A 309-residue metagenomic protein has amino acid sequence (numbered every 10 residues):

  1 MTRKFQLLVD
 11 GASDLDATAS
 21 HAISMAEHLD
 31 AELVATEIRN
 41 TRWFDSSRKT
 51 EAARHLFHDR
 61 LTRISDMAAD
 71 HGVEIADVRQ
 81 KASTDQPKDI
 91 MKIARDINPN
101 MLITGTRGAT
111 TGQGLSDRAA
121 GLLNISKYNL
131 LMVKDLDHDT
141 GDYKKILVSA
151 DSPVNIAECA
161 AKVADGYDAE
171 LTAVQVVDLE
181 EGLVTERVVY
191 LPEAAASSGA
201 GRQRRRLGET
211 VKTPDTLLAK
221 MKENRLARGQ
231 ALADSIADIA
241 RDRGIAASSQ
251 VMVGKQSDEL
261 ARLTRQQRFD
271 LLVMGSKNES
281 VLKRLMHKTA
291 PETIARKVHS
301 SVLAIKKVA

Functional and structural regions predicted by a protein language model:
M1, E51, D66-L102, T210-E223 (+3 more regions): Structural beta-alpha unit
M1-K49, K144-T216, R241, I245-S248: Small/aliphatic-rich secondary-structure junction motif
L8-A12, Q80, G105-R107, S149-S152 (+2 more regions): Structural motif
A12-D14, A82-Q86, G108, D151-N155 (+1 more regions): Short beta->alpha connector loops
A19, T50-T62, L226, Q230-D234: Short, surface-exposed alpha-helical segments at coil->helix boundaries
S20, E27-H28, M91-D139, R262-A309: Gly/Ser-rich helix-loop-strand patches that form or flank binding pockets for ribonucleotide-derived cofactors
V34-T36, A76-K81, L131, T172 (+2 more regions): General small-molecule cofactor/ligand-binding pocket signal
